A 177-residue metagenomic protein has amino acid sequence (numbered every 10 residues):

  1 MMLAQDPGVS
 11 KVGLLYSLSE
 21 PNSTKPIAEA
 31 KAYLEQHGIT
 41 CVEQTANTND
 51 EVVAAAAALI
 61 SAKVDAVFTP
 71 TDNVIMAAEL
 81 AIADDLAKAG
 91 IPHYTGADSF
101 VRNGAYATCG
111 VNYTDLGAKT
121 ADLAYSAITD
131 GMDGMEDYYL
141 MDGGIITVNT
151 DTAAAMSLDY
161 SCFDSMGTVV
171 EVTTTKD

Functional and structural regions predicted by a protein language model:
M1-H37, E136-A153: An alpha-beta-alpha
M1-S10, V111-M132: Hydrophobic alpha-helical segments within soluble ligand-binding/sensing domains
V12-L14, V64-I75, Y94-G96: Periplasmic-binding protein-like
Y16-P26, E43-V52, N73, A97-S99 (+2 more regions): Hinge/beta->alpha junction and helix N-cap segments in small-molecule ligand-binding domains
K31-N49: Short beta-strand elements in bilobed, periplasmic/extracellular small-molecule ligand-binding domains
V53-V64: Short, well-structured alpha-helical segments in soluble
I82-Y106: Venus flytrap/periplasmic-binding-protein-like
S126-D177: Hinge/cleft segment of the Venus flytrap/periplasmic-binding protein
